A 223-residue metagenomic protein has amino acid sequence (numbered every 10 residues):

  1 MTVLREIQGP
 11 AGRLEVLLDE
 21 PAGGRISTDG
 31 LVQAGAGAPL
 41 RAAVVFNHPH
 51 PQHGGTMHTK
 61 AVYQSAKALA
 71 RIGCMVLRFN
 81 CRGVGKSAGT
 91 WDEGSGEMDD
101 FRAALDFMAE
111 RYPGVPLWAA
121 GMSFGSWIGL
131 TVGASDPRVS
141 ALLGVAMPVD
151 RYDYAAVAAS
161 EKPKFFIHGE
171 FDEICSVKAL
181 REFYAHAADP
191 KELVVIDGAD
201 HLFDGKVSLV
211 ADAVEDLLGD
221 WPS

Functional and structural regions predicted by a protein language model:
M1-P39: N-terminal cap/lid segment of alpha/beta-hydrolase-fold proteins
A22-I26, V32-R78: Short, surface-exposed "cap/lid" segments of acyl-processing enzymes
A61, W91-R111: Alpha/beta-hydrolase active-site loop
A120-G129: Gly/Ala-rich beta-loop-alpha elbow adjacent to hydrolase catalytic centers
S160-E161, F165-H168, D172: Short beta-strand/loop motif that positions the catalytic acidic residue of the alpha/beta-hydrolase fold
E170-C175, H201-L202: Acidic catalytic loop of the alpha/beta-hydrolase fold
H186-L202: Catalytic histidine neighborhood in serine/cysteine hydrolases with alpha/beta-hydrolase-type architecture
A199-A211: Catalytic histidine-centered segment of alpha/beta-hydrolase-like enzymes
